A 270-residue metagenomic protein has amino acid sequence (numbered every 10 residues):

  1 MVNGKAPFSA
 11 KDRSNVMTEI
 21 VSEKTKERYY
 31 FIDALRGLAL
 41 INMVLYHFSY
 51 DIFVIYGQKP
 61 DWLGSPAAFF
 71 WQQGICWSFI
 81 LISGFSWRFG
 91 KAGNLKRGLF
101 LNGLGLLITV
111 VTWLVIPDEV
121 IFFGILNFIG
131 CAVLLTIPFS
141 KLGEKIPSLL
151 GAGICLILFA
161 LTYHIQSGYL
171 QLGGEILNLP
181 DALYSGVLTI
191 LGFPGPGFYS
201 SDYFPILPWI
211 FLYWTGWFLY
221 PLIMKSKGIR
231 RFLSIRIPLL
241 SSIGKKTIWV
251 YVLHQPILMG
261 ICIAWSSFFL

Functional and structural regions predicted by a protein language model:
N3-G4, F8, D12-L270: Alpha-helical transmembrane segments and their immediate juxtamembrane cytosolic regions
